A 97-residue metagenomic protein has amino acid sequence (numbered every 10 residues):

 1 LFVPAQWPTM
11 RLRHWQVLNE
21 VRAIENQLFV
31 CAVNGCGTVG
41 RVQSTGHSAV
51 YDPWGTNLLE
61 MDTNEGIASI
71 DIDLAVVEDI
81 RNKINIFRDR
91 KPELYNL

Functional and structural regions predicted by a protein language model:
L1-A68: CN hydrolase (nitrilase-like) catalytic-core segments centered on the catalytic cysteine and neighboring Lys/Glu
G66-N82: A short, polar/charged loop-to-alpha-helix boundary motif
V77-L97: Cysteine/selenocysteine-centered motifs that mediate thiol-based redox chemistry or coordinate metal-sulfur cofactors
